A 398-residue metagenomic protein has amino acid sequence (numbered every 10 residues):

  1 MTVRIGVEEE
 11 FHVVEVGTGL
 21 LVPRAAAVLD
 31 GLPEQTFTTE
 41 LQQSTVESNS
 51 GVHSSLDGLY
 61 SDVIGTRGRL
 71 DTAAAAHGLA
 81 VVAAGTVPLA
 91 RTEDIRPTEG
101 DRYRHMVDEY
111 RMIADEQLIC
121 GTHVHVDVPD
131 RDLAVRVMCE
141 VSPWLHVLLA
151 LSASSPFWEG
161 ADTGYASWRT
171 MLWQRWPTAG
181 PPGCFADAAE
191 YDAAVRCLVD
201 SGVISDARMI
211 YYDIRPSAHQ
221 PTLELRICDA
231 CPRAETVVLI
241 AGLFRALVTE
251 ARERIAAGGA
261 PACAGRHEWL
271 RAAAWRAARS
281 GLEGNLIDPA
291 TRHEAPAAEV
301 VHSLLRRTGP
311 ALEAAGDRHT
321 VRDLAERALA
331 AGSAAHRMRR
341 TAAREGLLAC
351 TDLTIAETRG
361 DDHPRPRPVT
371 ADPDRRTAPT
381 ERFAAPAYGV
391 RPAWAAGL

Functional and structural regions predicted by a protein language model:
M1-H77, M106, W173-L398: C-terminal accessory/tail domains of diverse enzymes
S54-C120: Well-ordered mid-protein domain cores that form the structural environment of catalytic cofactors
A84, P88, D101, M106-T122 (+3 more regions): Metal-dependent DNA replication initiation modules
